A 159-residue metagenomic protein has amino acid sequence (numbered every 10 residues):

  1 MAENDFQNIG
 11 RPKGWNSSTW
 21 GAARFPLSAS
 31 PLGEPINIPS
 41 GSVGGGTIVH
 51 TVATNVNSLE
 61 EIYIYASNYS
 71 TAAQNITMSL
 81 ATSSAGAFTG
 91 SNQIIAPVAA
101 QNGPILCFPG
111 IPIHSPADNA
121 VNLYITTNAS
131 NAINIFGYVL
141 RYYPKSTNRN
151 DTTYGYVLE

Functional and structural regions predicted by a protein language model:
A2-S58, Y63, S67, D118 (+1 more regions): C-terminal interaction-tip segments
S58-I62, A72-Q74, P104, N119-V121: A generic structural signal for short beta-strands and their flanking turns/coil linkers
T71-Q93: Short, surface-exposed beta-strand/strand-loop-strand elements in extracellular ectodomains
T77-S79, S91, L106-G110, Y138-L140 (+1 more regions): Surface-exposed beta-strand edges and their flanking turn/coil or helix-capping segments
S79, V121-T126: Short conserved beta-strand and strand-loop elements enriched in small hydrophobics with frequent Asp/Gly
T82-S84, P97, V139-R141: Secondary-structure boundary/capping motif
A85-N122: Intrinsically disordered, low-complexity Pro/Gly/Ser/Thr-rich segments with frequent PxxP/GP/PP motifs and embedded
